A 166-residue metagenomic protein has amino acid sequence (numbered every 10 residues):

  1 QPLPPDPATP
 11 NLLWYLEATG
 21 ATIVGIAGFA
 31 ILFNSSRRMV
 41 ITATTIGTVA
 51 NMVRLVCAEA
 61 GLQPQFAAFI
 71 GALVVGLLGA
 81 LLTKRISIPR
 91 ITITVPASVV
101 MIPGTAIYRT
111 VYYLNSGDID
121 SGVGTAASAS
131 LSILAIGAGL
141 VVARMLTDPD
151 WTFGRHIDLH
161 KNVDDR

Functional and structural regions predicted by a protein language model:
Q1-L77, L81-T94, V99-M101, T110-R166: Alpha-helical transmembrane segments and their membrane-interface boundaries that form or gate the permeation pathway
G104: Short glycine/threonine-rich loop/turn motifs
